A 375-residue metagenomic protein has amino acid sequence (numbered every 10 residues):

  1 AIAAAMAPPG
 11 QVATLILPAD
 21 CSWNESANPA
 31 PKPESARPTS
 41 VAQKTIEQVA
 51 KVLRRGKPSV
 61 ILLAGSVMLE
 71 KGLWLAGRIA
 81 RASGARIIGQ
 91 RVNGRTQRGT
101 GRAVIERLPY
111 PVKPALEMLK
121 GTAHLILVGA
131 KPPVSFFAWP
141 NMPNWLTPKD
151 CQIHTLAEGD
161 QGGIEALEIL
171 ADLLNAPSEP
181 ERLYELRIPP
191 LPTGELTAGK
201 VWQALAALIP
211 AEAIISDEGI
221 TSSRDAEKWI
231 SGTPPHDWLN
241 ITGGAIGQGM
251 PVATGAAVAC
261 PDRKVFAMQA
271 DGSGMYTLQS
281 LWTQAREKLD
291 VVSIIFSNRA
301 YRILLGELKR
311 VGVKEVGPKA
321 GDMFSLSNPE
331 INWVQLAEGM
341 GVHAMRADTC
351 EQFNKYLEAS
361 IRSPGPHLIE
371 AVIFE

Functional and structural regions predicted by a protein language model:
A1-A30, Q48-S59, A115-A138, D172-P180 (+2 more regions): Structural signature of the thiamine diphosphate
A1-A4, A30-K32, L73-G84, P140-W145 (+5 more regions): Short, solvent-exposed amphipathic alpha-helical segments in soluble enzyme and RNA/protein-processing domains
T14-P18, L62-A64, Q90, L127-G129 (+5 more regions): Short beta-strand segments
K32-T45, P177-L196: Long, charged amphipathic helices and adjacent flexible linkers at domain junctions
S35-A50, L108-P109, L196-T197, E218-S222 (+3 more regions): A general structural motif
G65-L156, T233-R263, M275-Q279, R310 (+2 more regions): Glycine-rich, anion-gripping cofactor-binding loops and their flanking helix/strand elements in enzyme active sites
A82, D225-E375: Thiamine diphosphate
R182-D262: Active-site diphosphate/adenylate-binding microenvironment
